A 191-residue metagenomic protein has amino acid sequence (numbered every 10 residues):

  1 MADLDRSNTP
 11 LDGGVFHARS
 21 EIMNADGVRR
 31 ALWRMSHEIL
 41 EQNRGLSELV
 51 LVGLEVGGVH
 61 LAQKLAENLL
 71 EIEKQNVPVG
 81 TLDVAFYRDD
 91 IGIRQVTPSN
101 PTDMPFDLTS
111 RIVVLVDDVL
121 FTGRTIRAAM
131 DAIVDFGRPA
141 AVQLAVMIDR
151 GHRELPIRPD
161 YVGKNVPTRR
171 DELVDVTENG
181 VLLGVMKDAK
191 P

Functional and structural regions predicted by a protein language model:
M1-P191: PRPP-associated nucleotide enzymes
